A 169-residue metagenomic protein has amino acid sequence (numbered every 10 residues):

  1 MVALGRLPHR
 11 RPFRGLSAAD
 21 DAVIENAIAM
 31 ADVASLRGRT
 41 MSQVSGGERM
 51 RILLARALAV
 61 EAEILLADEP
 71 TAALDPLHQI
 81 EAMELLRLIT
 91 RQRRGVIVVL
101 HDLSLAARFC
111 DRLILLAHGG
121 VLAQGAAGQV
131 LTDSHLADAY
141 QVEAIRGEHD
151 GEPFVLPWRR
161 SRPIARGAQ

Functional and structural regions predicted by a protein language model:
A3, A18-L36, E61: Conserved ABC ATPase "signature" region
G15, T40-V44, E48: Conserved ABC ATPase signature
L65-D68: Catalytic Walker B motif of ABC-type/P-loop ATPase nucleotide-binding domains
Q79-Q92: Helical segment within the ABC ATPase nucleotide-binding domain
A106-R108: A short, surface-exposed alpha-helical micro-motif characterized by mixed small hydrophobic and charged/polar residues
A137-Q169: ABC ATPase nucleotide-binding domains
